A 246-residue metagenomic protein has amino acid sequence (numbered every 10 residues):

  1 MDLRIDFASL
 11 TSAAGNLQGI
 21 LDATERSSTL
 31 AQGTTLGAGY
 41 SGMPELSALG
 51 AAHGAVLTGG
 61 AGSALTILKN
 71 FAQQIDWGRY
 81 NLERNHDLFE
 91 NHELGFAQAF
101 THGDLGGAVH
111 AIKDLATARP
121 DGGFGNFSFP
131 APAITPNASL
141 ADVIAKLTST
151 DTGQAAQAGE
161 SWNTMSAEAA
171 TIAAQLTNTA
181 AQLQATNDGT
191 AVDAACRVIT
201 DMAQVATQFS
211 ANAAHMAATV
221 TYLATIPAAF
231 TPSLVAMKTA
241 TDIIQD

Functional and structural regions predicted by a protein language model:
M1-I243: N-terminal secretion-targeting helices of virulence/extracellular proteins, encompassing both classical Sec signal
